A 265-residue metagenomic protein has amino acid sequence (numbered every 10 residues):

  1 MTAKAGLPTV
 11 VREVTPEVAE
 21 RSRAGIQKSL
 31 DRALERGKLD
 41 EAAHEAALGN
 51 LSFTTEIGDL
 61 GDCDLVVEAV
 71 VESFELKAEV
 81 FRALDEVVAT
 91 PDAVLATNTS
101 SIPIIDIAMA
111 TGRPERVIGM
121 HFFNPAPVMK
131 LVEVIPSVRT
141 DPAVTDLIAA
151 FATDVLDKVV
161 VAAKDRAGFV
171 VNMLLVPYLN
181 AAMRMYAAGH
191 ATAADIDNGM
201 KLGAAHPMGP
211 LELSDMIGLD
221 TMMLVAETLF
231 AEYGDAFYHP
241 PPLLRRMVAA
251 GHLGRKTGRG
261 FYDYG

Functional and structural regions predicted by a protein language model:
M1-R32, V87: NAD(P)+-binding Rossmann beta1-loop-alpha1 motif at the extreme N-terminus of oxidoreductases
A5-L7, A143, T153-K164, A187-A188 (+1 more regions): NAD(P)-dependent Rossmann-like dehydrogenase/reductase catalytic/cofactor-binding core
G25-A47: N-terminal glycine-rich dinucleotide-binding loop that anchors FAD/FMN and/or NAD(P) in oxidoreductases
L39-S52, P91, E115-R116, K158: A short helix-to-beta-strand connector/capping loop
T55-V117: Rossmann-fold NAD(P) dinucleotide-binding segment
V94-K164, F169-M173: Rossmann-fold dinucleotide-binding core
